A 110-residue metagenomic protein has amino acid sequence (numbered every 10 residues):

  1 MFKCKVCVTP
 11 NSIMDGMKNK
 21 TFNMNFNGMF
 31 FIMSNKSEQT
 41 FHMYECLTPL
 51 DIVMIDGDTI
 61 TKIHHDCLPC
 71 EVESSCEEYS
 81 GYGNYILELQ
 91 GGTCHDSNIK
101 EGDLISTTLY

Functional and structural regions predicted by a protein language model:
M1-Y110: Compact, glycine-rich, soluble single-domain proteins
